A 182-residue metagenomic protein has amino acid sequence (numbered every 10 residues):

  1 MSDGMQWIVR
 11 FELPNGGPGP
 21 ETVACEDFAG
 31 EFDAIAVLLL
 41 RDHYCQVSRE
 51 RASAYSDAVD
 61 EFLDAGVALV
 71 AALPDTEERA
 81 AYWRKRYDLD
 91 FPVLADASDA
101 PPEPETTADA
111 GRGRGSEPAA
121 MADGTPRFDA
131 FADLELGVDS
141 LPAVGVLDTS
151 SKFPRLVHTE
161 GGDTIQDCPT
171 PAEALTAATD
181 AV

Functional and structural regions predicted by a protein language model:
M1-D27: N-terminal "domain-start" segment that seeds a small globular fold
V9, I35-A36, L141-A143: Short loop/turn microsegments at loop-to-beta-strand junctions
N15, L40, V146-D148: Residue-level signal for short segments within beta-strands and strand-turn junctions of well-structured beta-sheet
G17-G19, R86, S150: Solvent-exposed strand-loop boundary residues in beta-sheet-rich modules
A24-R49, S53-Y55: Short active-site neighborhood of thiol/selenol oxidoreductases, capturing the structured segment around
Y44, T76-R79, D163-T164: Short, catalytically relevant binding-site loops at active-site mouths
R49-L89: Structural microenvironment flanking redox-active thiols in thiol-disulfide oxidoreductases
F91-V182: Thiol/selenol-based redox catalytic cores and closely related redox-interacting motifs
